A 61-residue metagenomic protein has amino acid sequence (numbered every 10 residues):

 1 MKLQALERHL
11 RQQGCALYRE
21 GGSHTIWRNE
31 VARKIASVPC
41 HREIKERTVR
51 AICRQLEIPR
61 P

Functional and structural regions predicted by a protein language model:
M1-G14: Polyanion-binding surface elements
H9, H24, H41: Histidine-centered active-site/metal-ligand motif
Q12-Q13, E30-P61: C-terminal structural segments of small proteins and small subunits
Q13-V31: Major-groove DNA-recognition helix of helix-turn-helix-type DNA-binding domains
